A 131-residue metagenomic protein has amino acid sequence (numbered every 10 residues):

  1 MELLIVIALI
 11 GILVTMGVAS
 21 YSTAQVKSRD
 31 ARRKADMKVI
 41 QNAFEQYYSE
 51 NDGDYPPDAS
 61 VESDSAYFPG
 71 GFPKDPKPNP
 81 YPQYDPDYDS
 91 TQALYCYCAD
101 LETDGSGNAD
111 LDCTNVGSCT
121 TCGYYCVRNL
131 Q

Functional and structural regions predicted by a protein language model:
M1-Y21: N-terminal single-pass transmembrane signal-anchor helix
G11, T23-V26, Q46, T103: Active-site micro-motifs of SAM-dependent methyltransferase domains
V26, R32, S60, S106-N108: Short linear motifs centered on Gly/Pro in flexible linkers and helix caps
V26-D52: Membrane-proximal N-terminal amphipathic helix
E45-G105: Extracellular/periplasmic head regions of type IV pilus-like filament subunits
T91-Q131: Short, surface-exposed interaction loops/tails
